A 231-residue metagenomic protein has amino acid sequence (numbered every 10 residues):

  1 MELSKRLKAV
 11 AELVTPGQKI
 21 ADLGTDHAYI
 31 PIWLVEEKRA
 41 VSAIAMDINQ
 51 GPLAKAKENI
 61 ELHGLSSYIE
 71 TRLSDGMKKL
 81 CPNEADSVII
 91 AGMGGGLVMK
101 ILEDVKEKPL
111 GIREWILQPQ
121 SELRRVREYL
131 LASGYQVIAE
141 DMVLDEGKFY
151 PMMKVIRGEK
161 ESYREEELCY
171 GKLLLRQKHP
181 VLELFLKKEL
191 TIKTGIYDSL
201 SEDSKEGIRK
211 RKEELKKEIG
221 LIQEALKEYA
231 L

Functional and structural regions predicted by a protein language model:
M1-Q18, I32: S-adenosyl-L-methionine
G17-D26: Conserved class I S-adenosyl-L-methionine
H27-A40: Conserved SAM-binding loop of SAM-dependent methyltransferases across substrates and taxa, primarily the Class I
S42-D47: Conserved SAM-binding motif I beta-strand of class I
Q50, A54-N83: S-adenosyl-L-methionine
E84-G92: Short SAM/SAH-binding signature in class I
D104-K154: C-terminal substrate-binding/active-site "lid" region of AdoMet-derived donor-dependent transferases
E166-L231: An accessory alpha-helical subdomain
